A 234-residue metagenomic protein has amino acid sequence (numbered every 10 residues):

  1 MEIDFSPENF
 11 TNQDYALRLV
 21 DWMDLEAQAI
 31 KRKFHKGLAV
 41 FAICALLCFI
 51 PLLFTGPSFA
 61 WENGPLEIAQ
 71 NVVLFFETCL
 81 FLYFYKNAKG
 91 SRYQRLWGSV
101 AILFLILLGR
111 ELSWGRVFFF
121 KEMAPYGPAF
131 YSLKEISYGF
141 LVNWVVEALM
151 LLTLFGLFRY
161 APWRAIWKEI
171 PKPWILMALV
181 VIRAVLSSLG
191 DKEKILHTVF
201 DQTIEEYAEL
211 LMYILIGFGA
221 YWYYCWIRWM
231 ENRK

Functional and structural regions predicted by a protein language model:
K33-F49, A178-R183: Alpha-helical transmembrane segments
F49-F59, Y160-P162, S188-T198: Juxtamembrane "helix-exit" motif on the non-cytosolic side of transmembrane helices
W61-I68, G127-W144, Q202-L210: Short aromatic-rich membrane-water interface segments that cap or initiate transmembrane helices in multi-pass membrane
Q70-Y83, V142-G156, E209-I227: Hydrophobic cores of alpha-helical transmembrane segments in multi-pass inner/ER membrane proteins, independent
Y83-L96, Y160-K172: Membrane-interface helix-boundary motifs at transmembrane edges
G98-L112, I175-I182: Hydrophobic alpha-helical membrane-insertion segments
R110-W167: Membrane-proximal helix-loop-helix units in multi-pass membrane proteins
I182-I195, I204-K234: C-terminal transmembrane-bundle signature of multipass membrane proteins, characterized by strong activation on
